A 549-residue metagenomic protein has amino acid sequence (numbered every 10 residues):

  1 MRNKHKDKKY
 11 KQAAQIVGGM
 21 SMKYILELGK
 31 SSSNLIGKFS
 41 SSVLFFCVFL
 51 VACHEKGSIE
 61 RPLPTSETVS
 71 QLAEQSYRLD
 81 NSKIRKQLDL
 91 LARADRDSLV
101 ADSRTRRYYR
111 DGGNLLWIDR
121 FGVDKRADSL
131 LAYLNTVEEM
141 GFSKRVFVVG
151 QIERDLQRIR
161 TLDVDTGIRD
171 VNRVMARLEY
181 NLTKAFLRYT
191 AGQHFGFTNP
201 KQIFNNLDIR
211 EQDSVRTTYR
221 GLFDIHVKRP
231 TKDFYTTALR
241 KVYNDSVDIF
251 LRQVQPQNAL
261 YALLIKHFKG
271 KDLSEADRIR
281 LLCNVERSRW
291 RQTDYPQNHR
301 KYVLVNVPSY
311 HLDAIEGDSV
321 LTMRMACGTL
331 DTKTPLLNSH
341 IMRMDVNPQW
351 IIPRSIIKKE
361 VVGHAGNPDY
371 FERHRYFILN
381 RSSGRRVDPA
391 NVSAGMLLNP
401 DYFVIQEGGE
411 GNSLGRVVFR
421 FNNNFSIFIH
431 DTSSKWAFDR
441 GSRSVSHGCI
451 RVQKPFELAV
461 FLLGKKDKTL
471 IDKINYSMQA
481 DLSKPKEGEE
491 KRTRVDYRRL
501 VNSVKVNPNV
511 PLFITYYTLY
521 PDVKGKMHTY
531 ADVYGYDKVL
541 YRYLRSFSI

Functional and structural regions predicted by a protein language model:
M1-T65: Bacterial Sec-dependent N-terminal signal peptides
K4, G18, C47, D102-S103 (+2 more regions): Generic detection of intrinsically disordered/low-complexity segments and helix-coil linkers/edges
Y24, C53-D102, Y108-R110, L187 (+2 more regions): Well-ordered beta-sheet/strand-loop patches within structured domains
H54-E211: Cationic-aromatic interfacial patches
V164-V171, I209-L239: Short His/Asp/Glu-rich catalytic/ion-coordination signatures at enzyme active sites or charged loops
L182-N206, V215, G221-I225, F234 (+1 more regions): Surface-exposed interaction patches
